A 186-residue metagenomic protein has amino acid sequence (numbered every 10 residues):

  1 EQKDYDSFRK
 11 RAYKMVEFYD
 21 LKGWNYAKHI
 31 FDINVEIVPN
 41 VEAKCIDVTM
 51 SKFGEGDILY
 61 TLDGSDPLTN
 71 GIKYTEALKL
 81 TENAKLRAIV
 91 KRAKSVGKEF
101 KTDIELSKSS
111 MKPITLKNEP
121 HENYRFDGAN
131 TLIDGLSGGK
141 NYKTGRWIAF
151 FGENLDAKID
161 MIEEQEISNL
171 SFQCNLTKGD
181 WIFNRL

Functional and structural regions predicted by a protein language model:
E1-I58, S107-D127: Substrate-binding groove of N-acetylhexosamine-processing glycoside hydrolases
K44-V48, L155-A157, S168: Structural beta-strand segments of beta-rich domains
D47-S51, D160, S171-Q173: Short edge beta-strand/loop segments characteristic of extracellular beta-sandwich folds
D57-D63, P67-L78, Q165, N169 (+1 more regions): Non-cytosolic beta-sandwich-type ligand-binding/adhesion modules
T81-K85: Extracellular Ig-like/FN3 beta-sandwich strand-entry sites
A93-F100: Short, exposed coil/turn segments at beta-strand boundaries within extracellular/luminal domains
F100-E164, Q173-N184: Disordered, acidic Ser/Thr/Pro-rich linker "stalks" and the adjacent N-terminal cap of the next globular domain
